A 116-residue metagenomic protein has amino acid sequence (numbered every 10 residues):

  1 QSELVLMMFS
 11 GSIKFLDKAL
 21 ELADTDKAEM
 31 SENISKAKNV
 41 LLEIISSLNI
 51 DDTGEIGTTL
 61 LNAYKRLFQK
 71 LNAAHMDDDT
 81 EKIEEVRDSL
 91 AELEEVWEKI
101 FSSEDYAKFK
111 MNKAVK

Functional and structural regions predicted by a protein language model:
Q1-E21: Core of compact, soluble alpha-helical bundle domains
Q1-L4, E84-K116: Short terminal interaction segments
E3-L6, A28-S31, G54-T58: Short, solvent-exposed segments of well-ordered alpha helices
L6-I13, I34-K38, I45, L61-F68 (+1 more regions): Generic structural concept
E21-I44: Alpha-helical segments in soluble extracytoplasmic regions
E43-T58: Short, solvent-exposed, charged loop/turn and helix-capping segments that join or cap alpha-helices on peripheral
L60-L61, M76: Amphipathic, hydrophobic secondary-structure cores in small proteins
L71-R87: Amphipathic, charged alpha-helical scaffolds that flank and support histidine-based chemistry in signaling
